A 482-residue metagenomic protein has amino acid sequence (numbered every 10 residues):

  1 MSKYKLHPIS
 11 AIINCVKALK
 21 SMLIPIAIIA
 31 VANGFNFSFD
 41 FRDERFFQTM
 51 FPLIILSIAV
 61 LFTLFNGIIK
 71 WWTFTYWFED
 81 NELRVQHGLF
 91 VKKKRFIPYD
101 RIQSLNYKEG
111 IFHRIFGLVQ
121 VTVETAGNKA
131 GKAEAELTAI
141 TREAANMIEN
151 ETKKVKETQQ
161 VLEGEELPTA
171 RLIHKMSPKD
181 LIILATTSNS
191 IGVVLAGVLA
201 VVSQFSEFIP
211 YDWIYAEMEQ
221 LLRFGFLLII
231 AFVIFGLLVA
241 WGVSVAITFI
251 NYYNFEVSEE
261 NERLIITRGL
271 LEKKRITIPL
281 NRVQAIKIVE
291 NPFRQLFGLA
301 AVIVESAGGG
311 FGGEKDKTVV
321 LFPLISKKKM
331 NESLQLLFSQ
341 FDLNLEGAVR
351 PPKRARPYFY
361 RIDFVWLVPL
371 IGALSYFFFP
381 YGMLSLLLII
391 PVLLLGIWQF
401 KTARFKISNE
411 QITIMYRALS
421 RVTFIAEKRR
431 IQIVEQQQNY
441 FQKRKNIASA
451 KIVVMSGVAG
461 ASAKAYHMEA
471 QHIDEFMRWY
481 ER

Functional and structural regions predicted by a protein language model:
M1-R482: N-terminal basic, Ser/Thr-rich segments that initiate or prime the first beta/alpha elements at protein or domain
